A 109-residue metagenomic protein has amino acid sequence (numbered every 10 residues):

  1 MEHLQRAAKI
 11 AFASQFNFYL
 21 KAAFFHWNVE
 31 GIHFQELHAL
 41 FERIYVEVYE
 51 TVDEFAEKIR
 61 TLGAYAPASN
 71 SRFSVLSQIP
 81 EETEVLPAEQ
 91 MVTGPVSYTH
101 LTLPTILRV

Functional and structural regions predicted by a protein language model:
M1-A11, A88-M91: Disorder-to-helix initiation segments
M1-H3, F18-R43: Helix-loop segments that flank and shape redox-cofactor active sites
K9-F16, E42, V46-D53, T93-S97: Generic structural signal for well-ordered, non-transmembrane alpha-helical segments in soluble/cytosolic regions
F12, Y19-A22, H26, V52 (+2 more regions): A structural signal for well-ordered alpha-helices, especially hydrophobic packing surfaces of coiled-coils
H33-N70: Conserved alpha-helical segments that form or flank metal/cofactor-binding pockets of metalloenzymes
I59-A88: Carboxylate-rich helix-loop segments that flank metal/cofactor sites and access channels in metalloenzymes
T99-T105: Conserved small/polar residues in nucleotide/adenosyl-binding loops
